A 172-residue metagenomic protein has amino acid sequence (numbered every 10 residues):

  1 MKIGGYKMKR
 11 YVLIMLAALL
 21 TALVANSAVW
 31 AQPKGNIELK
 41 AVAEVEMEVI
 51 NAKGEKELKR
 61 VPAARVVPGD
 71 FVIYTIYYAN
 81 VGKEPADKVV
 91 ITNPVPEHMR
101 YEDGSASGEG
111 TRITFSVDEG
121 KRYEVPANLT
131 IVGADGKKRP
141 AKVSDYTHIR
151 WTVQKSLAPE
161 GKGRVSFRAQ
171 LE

Functional and structural regions predicted by a protein language model:
G5-Y6, A31: Short, intrinsically disordered, charge-balanced linker/junction segments flanking boundaries in proteins
Y6-L16: Bacterial N-terminal signal peptides that target proteins for export
V12-L13, S27-E172: Exported/extracytosolic protein signature
M15-V24: Bacterial N-terminal signal peptides
